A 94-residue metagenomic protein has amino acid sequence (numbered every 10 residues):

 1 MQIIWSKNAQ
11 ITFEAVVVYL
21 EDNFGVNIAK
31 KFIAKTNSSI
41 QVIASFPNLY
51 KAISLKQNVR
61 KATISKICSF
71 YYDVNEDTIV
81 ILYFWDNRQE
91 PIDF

Functional and structural regions predicted by a protein language model:
Q2-L55: Basic, Lys/Arg-enriched alpha-helical interface segments
K7, Q57-R60, R88-F94: Charged, low-complexity, helix/coiled-coil-prone segments
N48-T78: Basic/aromatic recognition patch in beta-strand/loop cores that engages polyanionic ligands
C68-S69, D73-F94: Enriched for short, Lys/Arg-rich terminal
